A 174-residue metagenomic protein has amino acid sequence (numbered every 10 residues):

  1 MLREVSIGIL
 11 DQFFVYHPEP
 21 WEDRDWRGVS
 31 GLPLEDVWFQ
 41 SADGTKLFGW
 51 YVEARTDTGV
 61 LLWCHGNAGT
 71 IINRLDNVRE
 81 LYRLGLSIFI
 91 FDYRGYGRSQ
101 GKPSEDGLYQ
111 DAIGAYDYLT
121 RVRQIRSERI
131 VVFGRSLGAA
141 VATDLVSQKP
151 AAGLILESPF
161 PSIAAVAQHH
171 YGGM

Functional and structural regions predicted by a protein language model:
M1-W38: An N-terminal hydrophobic leader/cap segment in hydrolases
S41-Y118: Membrane-embedded segments
T58-V60, V131, G153: Structural motif
L84, V122, Q148: Conserved dinucleotide-binding and phosphotransfer motif residues
I88, I130, A151: Hydrophobic anchor at the start of a short beta-strand that flanks the dinucleotide cofactor-binding loop
Q124-S136: Alpha/beta-hydrolase fold nucleophile elbow
A139-M174: Hydrolase active-site cap/lid region
